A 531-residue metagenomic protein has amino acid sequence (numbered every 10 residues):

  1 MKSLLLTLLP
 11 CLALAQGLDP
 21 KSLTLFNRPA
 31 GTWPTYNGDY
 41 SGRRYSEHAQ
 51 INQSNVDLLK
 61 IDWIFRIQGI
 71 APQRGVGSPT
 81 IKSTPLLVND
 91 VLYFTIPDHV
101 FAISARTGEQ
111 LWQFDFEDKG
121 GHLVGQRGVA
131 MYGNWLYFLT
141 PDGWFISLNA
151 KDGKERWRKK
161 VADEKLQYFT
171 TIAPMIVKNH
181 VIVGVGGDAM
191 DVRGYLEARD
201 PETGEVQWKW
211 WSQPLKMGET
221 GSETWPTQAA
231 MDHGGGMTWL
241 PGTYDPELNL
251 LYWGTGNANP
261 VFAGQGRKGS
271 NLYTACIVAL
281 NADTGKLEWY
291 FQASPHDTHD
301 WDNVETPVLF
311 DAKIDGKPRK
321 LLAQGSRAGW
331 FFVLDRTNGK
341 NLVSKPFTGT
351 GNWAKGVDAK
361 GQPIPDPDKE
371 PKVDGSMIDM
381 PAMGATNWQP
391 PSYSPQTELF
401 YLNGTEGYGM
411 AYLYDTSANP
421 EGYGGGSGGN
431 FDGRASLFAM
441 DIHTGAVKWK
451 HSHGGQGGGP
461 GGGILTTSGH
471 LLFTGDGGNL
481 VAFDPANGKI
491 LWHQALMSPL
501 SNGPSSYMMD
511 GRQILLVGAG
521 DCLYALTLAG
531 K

Functional and structural regions predicted by a protein language model:
G17-G75, E109-D118, K154-D163, E205-Q213 (+8 more regions): Aromatic (tryptophan-biased) beta-strands that constitute blades/sheets of beta-rich domains
W33-N37, G77-D98, G121-F145, F169-R193 (+6 more regions): Repeat-blade elements of multi-bladed beta-propeller folds
Y45-A162, T467: N-terminal cofactor/phosphate-binding cores enriched in small/glycine residues, especially glycine-rich loops such as
I51-S54, I103-S104, L148-N149, R199 (+7 more regions): Hydrophobic/aromatic beta-strand positions that recur at structurally equivalent sites within the blades
A105, Q110, G128-V161, L166-S212 (+1 more regions): Hydrophobic or amphipathic alpha-helical targeting/insertion segments
L148-G153, G194-V206, S270-G285, F331-G339 (+1 more regions): Beta-propeller blade signature
V308-T348, N352-W353, P371-P381, P485 (+2 more regions): Phosphate/diphosphate-binding loops
D311, L399, G404-Y408, G429-K489: Loop/turn-rich, solvent-exposed surfaces of beta-rich toroidal or solenoidal domains
